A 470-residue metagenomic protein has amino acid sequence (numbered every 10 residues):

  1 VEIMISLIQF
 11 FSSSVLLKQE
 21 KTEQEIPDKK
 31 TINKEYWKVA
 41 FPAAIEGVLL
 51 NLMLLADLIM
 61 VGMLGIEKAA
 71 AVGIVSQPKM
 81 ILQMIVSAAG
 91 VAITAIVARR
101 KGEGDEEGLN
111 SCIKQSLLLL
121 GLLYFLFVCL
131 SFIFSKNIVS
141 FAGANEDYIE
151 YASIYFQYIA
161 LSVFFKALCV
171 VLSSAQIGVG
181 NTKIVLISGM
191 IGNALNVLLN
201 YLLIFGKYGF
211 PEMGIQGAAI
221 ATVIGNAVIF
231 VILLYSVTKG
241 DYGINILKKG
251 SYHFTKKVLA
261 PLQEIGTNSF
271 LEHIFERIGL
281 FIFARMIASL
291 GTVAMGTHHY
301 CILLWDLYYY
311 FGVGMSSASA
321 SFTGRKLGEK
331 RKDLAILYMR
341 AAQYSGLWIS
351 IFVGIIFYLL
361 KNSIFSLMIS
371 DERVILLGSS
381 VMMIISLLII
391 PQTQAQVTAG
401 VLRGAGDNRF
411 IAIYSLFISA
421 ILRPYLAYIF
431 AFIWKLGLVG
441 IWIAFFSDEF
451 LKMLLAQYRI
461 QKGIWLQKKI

Functional and structural regions predicted by a protein language model:
E2-A43, V97-F164, F210-T267, T323-L388 (+1 more regions): Short alpha-helical transmembrane segments in multi-pass integral membrane proteins
D28-I59, M63-L64, Q77-A92, I96 (+6 more regions): N-terminal transmembrane alpha-helices
K38-D57, Y158, G192, G225-I229 (+4 more regions): Transmembrane helical elements of multi-pass membrane transporters/channels
A43, G47, L58-I59, S76 (+17 more regions): Transmembrane alpha-helix boundary and packing residues in multipass membrane permease domains and related
L50, L54-D57, V61, Q83-G90 (+17 more regions): Alpha-helical transmembrane segments and their lipid-water interface positions in multi-pass membrane proteins
L52-A70, V139-E146, L202-M213, I274-L307 (+3 more regions): Helix-terminus/linker motif at the lipid-water interface of multi-pass membrane proteins
L58, A69-C129, K166-V185, T297-L359 (+1 more regions): Small-residue-rich hydrophobic transmembrane alpha-helices
G90, T94, I159-I177, V185-N193 (+6 more regions): Short runs within selected transmembrane alpha-helices of multi-pass transporters and secretion channels
